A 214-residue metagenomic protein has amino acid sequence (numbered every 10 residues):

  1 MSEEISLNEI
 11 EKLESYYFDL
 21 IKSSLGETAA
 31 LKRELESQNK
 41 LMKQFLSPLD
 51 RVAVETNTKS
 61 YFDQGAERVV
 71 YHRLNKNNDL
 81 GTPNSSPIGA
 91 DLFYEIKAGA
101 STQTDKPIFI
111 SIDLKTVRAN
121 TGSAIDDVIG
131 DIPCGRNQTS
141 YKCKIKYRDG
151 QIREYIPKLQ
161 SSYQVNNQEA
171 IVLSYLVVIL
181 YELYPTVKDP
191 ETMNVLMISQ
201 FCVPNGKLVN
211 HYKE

Functional and structural regions predicted by a protein language model:
M1-V69, R73: Interdomain/boundary linker segments immediately adjacent to catalytic/signaling cores
E67-T102: A short acidic/basic microdomain associated with nuclease active sites
I88-G89, D105-I108, A170-L173: Short, well-ordered loop/turn elements at secondary-structure boundaries
L92-Y94, I110-T116: Conserved catalytic cores of phosphodiester-cleaving nucleases, focusing on short active-site segments
G99-P107, P185-E191: Short, solvent-exposed loop/turn segments that connect beta-strands within catalytic domains and beta-strand-rich
K115-Y184: Catalytic cores of nucleic-acid endonucleases
V187-E214: Non-catalytic C-terminal interaction segments of nucleic acid-processing enzymes
